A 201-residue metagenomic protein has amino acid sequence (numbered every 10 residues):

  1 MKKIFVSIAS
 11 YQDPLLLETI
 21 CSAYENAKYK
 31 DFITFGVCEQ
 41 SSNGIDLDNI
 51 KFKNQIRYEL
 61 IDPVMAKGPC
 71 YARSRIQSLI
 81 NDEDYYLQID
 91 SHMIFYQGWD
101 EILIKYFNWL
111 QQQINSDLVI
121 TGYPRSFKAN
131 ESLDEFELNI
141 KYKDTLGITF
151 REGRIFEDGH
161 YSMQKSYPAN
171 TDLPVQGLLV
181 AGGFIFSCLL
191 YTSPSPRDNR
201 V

Functional and structural regions predicted by a protein language model:
K3-S193: Catalytic cores of eukaryotic secretory-pathway lumenal/extracellular enzymes that build and remodel glycoconjugates
Y191-V201: Single conserved hydrophobic/aromatic residue that forms the stacking wall/gate of nucleotide- or nucleobase-binding
